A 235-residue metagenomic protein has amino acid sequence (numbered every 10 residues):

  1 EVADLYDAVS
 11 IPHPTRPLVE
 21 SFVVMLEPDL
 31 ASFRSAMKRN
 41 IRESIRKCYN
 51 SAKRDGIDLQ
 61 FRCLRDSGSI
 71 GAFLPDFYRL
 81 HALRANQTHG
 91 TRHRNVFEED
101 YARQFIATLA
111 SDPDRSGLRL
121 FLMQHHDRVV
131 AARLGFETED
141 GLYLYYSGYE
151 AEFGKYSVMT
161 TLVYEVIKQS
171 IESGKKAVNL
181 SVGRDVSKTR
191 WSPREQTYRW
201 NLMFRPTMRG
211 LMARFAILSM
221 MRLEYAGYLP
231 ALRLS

Functional and structural regions predicted by a protein language model:
E1-K155: A conserved beta-strand-loop-helix scaffold within acyl/acetyltransferase catalytic domains
Y6-A31, H125, E139, S173-S235: Active-site/acyl-donor-binding loops of N-acyltransferases
N40-I41, S67-I70, L109, Q169 (+2 more regions): A general structural signal for short secondary-structure boundary/capping elements
A107-S111, E165-E172: Short glycine/serine- and small hydrophobic-enriched flexible loop segments
K155-K168: Conserved acetyl-CoA-binding loop-helix of GNAT-fold acetyltransferases
